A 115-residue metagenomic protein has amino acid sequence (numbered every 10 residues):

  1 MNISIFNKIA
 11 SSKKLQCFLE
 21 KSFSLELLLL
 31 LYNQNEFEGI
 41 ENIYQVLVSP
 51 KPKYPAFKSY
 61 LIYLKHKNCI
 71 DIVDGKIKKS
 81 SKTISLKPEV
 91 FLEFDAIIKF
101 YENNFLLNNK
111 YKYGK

Functional and structural regions predicted by a protein language model:
N2-L29: Short alpha-helical segments that sit at the start of domains
C17-K21, F37, P50, Y54: Alpha-helix N-cap/helix-initiation sites
L31-N35: Short helix-to-turn junction characteristic of helix-turn-helix DNA-binding domains, especially the helix
E36-V48: Short acidic, hydrophobic short linear motifs in intrinsically disordered regions
P50-H66: Short amphipathic alpha-helical interaction segments
K65-K76: A short, conserved structural fragment
K76-F94: Basic, amphipathic "hinge/linker" alpha-helix immediately C-terminal to the N-terminal HTH DNA-binding motif
E89-K115: Short, amphipathic alpha-helical interaction segments positioned at domain boundaries
